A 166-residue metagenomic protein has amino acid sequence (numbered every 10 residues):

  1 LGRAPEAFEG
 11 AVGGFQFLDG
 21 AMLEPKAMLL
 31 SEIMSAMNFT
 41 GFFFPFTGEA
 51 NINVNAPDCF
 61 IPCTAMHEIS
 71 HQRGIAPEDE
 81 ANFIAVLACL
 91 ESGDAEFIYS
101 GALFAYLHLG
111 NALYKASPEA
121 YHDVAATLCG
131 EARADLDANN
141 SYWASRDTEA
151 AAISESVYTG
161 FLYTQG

Functional and structural regions predicted by a protein language model:
L1-V54, D58: Auxiliary, metal-adjacent structural segments of Zn-dependent hydrolase domains
N51-N55, M66-G74, A95-E96: Second-shell loop/turn segments in exported
C59-C63, E80, F97-F104: Alpha-helical scaffolds flanking conserved acidic
C63-N82, V86-L87: Active-site recognition of the HExxH zinc-binding catalytic motif
V86-P118: Short helix/loop segments within enzyme catalytic domains that coordinate or immediately flank catalytic cofactors
N111-T127, E131-L136: C-terminal amphipathic alpha-helical segment
L128-G166: Pan-zinc metallopeptidase signature
